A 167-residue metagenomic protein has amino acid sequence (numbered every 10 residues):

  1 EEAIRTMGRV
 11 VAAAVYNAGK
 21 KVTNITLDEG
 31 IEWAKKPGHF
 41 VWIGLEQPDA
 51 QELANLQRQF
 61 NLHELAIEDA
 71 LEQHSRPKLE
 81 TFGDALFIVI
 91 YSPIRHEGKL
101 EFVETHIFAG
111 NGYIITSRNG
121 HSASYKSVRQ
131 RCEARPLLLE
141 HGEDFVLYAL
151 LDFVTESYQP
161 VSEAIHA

Functional and structural regions predicted by a protein language model:
E1-A167: Peripheral, non-transmembrane regulatory/ligand-interaction domains of membrane transport proteins
